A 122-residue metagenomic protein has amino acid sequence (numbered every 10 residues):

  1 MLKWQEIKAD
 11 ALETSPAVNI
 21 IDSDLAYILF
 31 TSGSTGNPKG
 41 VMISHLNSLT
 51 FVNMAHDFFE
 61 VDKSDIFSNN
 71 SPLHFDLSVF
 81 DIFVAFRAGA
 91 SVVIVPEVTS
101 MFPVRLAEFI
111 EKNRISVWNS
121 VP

Functional and structural regions predicted by a protein language model:
W4, K8-P122: Motif- and composition-driven signal specific to adenylation
